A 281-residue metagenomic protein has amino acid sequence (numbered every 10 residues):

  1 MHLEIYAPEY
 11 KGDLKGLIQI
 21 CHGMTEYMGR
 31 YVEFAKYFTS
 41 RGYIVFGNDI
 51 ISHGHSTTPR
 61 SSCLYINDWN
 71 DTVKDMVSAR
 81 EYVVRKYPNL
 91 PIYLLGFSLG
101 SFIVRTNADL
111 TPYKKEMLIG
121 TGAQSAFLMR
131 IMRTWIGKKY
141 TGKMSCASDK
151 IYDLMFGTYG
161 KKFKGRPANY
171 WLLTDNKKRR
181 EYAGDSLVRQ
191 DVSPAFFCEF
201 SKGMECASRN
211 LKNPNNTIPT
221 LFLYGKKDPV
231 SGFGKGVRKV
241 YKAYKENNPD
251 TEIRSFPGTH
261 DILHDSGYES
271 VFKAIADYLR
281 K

Functional and structural regions predicted by a protein language model:
L14-G23: Short beta-strand element of the alpha/beta-hydrolase
H22-E26, S98, K226-K227: Active-site glycine-rich loops that stabilize anionic/oxyanionic intermediates across multiple enzyme folds
M28-R60: Conserved alpha/beta-hydrolase
Y65-V84: Alpha/beta-hydrolase active-site loop
V104-L187: Alpha/beta-hydrolase-fold enzymes
F222-Y224: Short beta-strand/loop motif that positions the catalytic acidic residue of the alpha/beta-hydrolase fold
P229-K239: Conserved alpha/beta-hydrolase "acid-adjacent" motif
K235-G236, L263-D277: Post-His helix in hydrolase/transferase enzymes
